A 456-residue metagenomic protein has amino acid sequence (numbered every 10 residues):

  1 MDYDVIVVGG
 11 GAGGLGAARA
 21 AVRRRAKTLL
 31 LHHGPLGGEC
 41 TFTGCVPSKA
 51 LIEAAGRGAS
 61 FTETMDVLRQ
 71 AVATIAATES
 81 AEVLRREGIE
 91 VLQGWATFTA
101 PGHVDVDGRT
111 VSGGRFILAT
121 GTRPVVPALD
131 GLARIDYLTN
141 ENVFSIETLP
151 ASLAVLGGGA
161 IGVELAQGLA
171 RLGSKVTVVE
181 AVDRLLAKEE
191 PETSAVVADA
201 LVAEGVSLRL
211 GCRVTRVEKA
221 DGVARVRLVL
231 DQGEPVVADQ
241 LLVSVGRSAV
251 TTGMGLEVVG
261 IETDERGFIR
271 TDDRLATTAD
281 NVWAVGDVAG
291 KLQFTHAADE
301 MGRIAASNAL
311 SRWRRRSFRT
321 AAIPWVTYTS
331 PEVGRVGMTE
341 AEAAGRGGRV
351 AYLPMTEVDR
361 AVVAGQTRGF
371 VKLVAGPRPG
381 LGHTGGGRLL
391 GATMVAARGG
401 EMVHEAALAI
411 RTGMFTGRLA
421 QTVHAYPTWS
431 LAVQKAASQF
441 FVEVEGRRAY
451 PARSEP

Functional and structural regions predicted by a protein language model:
M1-G13, L149-G159: Beta1/beta-strand and adjacent pyrophosphate-binding region of the FAD-binding site in flavoprotein oxidoreductases
Y3-I75, G168-K188, A321: Beta1-alpha1 glycine-rich phosphate/pyrophosphate-binding loop at the start of Rossmann-like nucleotide-binding domains
V8-G34, E39, V46, A50-L51 (+2 more regions): Flexible, glycine-rich terminal cap/loop adjacent to redox cofactors in electron-transfer oxidoreductases
C45, T120-K175, V179, S207-L208 (+3 more regions): Glycine-rich dinucleotide-binding loop and its adjacent helix/turn
Q70-A77, F144, P150-A154, A160-V229 (+3 more regions): Rossmann-like dinucleotide-binding cores of NAD(P)H-dependent redox enzymes
E90-Q93, T97-V104, V111, L172-D273 (+3 more regions): A Rossmann-like FAD-binding core segment of flavoenzymes
A133-L149, P235-R312, G380-G382, E405: FAD-site-proximal beta/loop scaffold in flavoenzymes
